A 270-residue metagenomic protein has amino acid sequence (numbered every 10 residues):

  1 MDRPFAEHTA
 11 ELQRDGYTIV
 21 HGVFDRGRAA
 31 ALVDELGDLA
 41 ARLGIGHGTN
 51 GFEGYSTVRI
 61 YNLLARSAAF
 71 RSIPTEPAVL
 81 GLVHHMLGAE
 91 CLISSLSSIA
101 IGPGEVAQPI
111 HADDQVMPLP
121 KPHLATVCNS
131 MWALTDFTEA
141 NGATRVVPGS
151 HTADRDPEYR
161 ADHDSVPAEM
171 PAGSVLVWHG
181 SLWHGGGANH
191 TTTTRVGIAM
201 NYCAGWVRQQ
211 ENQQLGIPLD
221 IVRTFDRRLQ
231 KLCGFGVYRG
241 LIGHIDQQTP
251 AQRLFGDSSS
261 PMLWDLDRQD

Functional and structural regions predicted by a protein language model:
M1-D15, V20-P120: Non-heme Fe(II)-dependent double-stranded beta-helix
D25-R26, S98-I101, F137-E139, H151-T152 (+2 more regions): Short, solvent-exposed loop/turn segments at secondary-structure junctions
S56, R66, S94, T126-C128 (+3 more regions): Residues that flank catalytic or metal-binding motifs in active/ligand-binding sites
A65, P74-T75, V147, W178 (+1 more regions): A conserved hydrophobic position in a structured secondary element of the catalytic/binding core that shapes
S95-S98, S130-W132, I198-Y202: A structural signal for short, well-ordered beta-strand segments
V106-M170, V207-I217: Catalytic core of non-heme Fe(II) oxygenases with the double-stranded beta-helix
D114-Q115, S181-W183: Short beta->alpha connector loops
A153, P157-V177, S181-L182, A188-D270: Conserved double-stranded beta-helix
